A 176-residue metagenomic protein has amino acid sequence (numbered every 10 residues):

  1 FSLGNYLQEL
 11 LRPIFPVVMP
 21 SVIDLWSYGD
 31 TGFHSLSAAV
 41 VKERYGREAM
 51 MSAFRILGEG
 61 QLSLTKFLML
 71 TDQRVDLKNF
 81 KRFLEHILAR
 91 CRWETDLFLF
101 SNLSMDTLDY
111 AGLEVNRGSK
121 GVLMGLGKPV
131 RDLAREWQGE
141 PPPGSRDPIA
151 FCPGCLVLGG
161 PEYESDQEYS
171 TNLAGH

Functional and structural regions predicted by a protein language model:
F1-H176: Charged, compositionally biased interaction regions
